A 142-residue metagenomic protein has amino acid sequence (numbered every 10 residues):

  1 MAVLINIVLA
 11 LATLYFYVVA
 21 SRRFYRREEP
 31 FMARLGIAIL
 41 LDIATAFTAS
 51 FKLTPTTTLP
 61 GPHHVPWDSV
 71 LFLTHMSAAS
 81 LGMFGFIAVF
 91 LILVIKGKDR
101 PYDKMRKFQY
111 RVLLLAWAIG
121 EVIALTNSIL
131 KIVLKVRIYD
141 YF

Functional and structural regions predicted by a protein language model:
M1-F142: Alpha-helical membrane insertion/targeting regions
